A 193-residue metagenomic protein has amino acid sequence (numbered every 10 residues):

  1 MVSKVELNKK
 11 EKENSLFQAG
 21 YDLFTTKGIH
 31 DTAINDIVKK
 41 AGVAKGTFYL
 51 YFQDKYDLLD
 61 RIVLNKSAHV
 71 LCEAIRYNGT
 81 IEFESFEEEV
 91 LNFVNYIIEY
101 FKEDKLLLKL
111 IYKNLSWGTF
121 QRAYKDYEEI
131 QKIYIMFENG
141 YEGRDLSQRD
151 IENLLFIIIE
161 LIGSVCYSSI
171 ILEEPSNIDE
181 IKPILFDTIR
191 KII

Functional and structural regions predicted by a protein language model:
M1-K27, T32-V43, D57: Basic, helix-initiating cap at the start of DNA-binding domains
S15, A19-T26, H69, E73-Y77 (+1 more regions): Solvent-exposed, amphipathic alpha-helical segments
G42-F52: Short hydrophobic/aromatic patch on the recognition helix
F52, L59-K66, I111: Alpha-helical DNA-contacting segments of helix-turn-helix folds
D57, E99-I135, I171: Short secondary-structure transition hinges
R61, I75-E103, I158: Hydrophobic alpha-helical connector segments
C72, G118-D145, E152-F156, P183: Amphipathic alpha-helical packing segments from all-alpha helical-bundle domains
K109, Y141-T188: Hydrophobic/aromatic-rich alpha-helical bundle segments in the mid-to-C-terminal region
